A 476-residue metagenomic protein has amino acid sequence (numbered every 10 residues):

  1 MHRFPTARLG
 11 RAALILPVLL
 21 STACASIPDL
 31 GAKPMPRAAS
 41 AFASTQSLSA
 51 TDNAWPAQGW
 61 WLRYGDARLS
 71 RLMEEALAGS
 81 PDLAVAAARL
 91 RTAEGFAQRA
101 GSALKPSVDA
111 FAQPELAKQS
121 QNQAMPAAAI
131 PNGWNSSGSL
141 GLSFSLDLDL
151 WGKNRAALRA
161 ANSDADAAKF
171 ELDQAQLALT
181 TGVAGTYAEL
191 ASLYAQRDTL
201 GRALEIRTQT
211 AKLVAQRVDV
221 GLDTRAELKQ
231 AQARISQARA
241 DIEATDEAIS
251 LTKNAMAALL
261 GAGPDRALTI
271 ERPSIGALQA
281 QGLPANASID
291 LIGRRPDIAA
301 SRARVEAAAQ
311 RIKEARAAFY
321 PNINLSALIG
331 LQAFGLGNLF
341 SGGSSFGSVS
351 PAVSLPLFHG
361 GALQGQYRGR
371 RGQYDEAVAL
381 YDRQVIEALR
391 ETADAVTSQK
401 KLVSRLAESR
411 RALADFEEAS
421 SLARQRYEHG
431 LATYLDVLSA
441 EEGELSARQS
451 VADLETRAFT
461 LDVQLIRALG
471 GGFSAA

Functional and structural regions predicted by a protein language model:
H2, N154, F170-A287, S398 (+2 more regions): Periplasmic alpha-helical coiled-coil/stalk elements that build and connect Gram-negative outer-membrane
H2-A78, G138, N162, D246-G293 (+2 more regions): Terminal intrinsically disordered/low-complexity segments used for targeting and assembly
A54, L62, L77, G133 (+5 more regions): Amphipathic alpha-helical coiled-coil scaffold segments and their short linker/junction regions
W55-Y64, F111-S143, R266-P284, K313 (+2 more regions): Small/polar, glycine/serine/threonine/aspartate-rich low-complexity segments that form flexible
L69-R71, S137-S139, G185, Q230 (+2 more regions): Transmembrane beta-barrel architecture of outer-membrane proteins
M73, S139-S143, Y187, Q232 (+3 more regions): Membrane-embedded beta-strand positions in outer-membrane beta-barrel channels/transporters
A84-V85, G101, L148-Q176, A226 (+6 more regions): Sec/SRP-type N-terminal targeting helices
L204, T208-K212, Q237-R266, A315 (+2 more regions): Short segments within alpha-helical structural elements
